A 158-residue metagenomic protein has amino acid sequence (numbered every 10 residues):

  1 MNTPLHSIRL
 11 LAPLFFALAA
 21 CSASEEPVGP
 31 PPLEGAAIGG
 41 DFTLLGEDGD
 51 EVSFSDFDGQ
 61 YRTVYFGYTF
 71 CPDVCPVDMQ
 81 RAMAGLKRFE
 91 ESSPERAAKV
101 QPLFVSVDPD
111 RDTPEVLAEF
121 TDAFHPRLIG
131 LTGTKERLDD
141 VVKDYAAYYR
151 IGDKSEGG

Functional and structural regions predicted by a protein language model:
M1-A19: Sec-dependent bacterial lipoprotein signal peptides
C21-E25: Bacterial signal peptide processing site
L33-I38: Start-of-domain marker
F42-R62: A short beta-strand-turn-helix
S55-D78, A82: Short active-site neighborhood of thiol/selenol oxidoreductases, capturing the structured segment around
Y61, M79-F104: Conserved helix-turn-beta segment immediately C-terminal to the redox Cys motif in thioredoxin-like folds
E95-R111, R127-E136: Thiol-based oxidoreductase modules, predominantly thioredoxin-like and allied folds used for disulfide exchange
A118-G158: Short, internal strand/loop/helix patches that form the active-site neighborhood or redox-interaction surface
